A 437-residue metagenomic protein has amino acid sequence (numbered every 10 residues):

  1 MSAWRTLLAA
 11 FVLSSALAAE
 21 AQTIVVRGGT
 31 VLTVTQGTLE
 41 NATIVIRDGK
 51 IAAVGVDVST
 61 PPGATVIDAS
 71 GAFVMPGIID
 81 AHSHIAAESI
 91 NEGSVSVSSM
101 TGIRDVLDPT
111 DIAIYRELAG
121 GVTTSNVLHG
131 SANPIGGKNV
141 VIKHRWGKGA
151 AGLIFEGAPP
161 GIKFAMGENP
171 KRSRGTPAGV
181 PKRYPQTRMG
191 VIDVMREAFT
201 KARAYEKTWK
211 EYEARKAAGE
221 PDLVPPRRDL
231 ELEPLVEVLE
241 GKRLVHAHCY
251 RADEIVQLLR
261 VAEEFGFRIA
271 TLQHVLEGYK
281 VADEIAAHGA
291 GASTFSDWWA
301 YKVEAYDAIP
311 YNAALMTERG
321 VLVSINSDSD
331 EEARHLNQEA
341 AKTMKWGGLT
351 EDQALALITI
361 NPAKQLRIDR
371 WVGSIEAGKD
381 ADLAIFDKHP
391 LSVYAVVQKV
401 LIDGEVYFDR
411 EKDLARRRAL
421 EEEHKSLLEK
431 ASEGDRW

Functional and structural regions predicted by a protein language model:
R5-A16: Bacterial N-terminal signal peptides
A18-T23: Boundary at the C-terminal end of the N-terminal hydrophobic targeting segment
I24-V26, T60-D105, A119: Replace "His-x-His-based motif
G29, I44, G49, G71 (+10 more regions): Divalent metal-coordination and catalytic microenvironments
G29-L32, E376-L420: C-terminal cap of metal-dependent C-N hydrolases
V31, T35-M75: Histidine-rich, glycine-flanked metal-binding segment
I90-E92, S96-T101, L244, D283-A286 (+2 more regions): His/Asp/Glu-enriched, well-ordered alpha-helical/loop segment that forms or immediately abuts the divalent-metal
L118-T271, V396, I402, A431-W437: Polyanionic/metal-chelating signatures
